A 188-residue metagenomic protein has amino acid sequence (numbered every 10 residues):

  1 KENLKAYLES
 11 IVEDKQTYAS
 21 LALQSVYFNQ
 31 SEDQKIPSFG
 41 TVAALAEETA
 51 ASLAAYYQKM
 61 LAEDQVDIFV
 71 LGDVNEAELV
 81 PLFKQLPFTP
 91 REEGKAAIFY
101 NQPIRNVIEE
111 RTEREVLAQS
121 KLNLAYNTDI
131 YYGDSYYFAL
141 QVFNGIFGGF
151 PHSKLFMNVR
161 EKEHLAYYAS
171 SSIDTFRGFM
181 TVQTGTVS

Functional and structural regions predicted by a protein language model:
K1-K95, Y131, A139, E161-S188: Charge-rich, well-structured scaffold segments of protease-associated domains
E47-E48, H152-N158: Short amphipathic alpha-helix segments
Q65, E93-K154, E163: His/Glu-based metal-binding/catalytic segments typifying zinc-dependent metallopeptidases
